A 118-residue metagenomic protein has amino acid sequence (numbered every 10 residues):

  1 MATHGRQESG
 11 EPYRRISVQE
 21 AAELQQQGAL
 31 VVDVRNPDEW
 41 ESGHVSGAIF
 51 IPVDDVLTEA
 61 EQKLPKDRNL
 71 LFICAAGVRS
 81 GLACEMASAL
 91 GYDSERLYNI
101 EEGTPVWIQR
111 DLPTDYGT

Functional and structural regions predicted by a protein language model:
M1-L30, P37-N69, V78-T118: Rhodanese-like catalytic fold shared by cysteine-dependent sulfurtransferases and DSP/PTP-type phosphatases
I73: Short, surface-exposed ligand- or partner-binding patches at beta-edge/loop junctions that are enriched in aromatics
